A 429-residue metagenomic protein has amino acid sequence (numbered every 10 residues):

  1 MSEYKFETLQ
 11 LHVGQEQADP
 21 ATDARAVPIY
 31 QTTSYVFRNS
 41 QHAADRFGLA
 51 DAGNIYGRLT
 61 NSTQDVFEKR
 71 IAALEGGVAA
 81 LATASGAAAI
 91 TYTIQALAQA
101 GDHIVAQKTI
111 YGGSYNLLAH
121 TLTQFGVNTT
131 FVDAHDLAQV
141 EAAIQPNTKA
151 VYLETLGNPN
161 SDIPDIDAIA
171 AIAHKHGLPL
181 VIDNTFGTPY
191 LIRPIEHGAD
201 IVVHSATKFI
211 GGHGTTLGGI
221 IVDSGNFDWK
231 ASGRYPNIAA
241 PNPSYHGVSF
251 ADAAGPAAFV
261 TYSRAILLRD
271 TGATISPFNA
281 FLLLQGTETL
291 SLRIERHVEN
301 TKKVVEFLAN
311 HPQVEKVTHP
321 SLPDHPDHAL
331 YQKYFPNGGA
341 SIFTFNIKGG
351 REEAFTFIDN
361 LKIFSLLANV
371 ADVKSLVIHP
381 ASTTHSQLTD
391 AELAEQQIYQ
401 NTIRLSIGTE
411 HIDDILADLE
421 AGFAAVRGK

Functional and structural regions predicted by a protein language model:
M1-Y30, I221: Short conserved active-site loop signatures built around small residues
S2, G14-A18, A80-N310: Conserved PLP-enzyme active-site core in the AAT-like
N39-A88, G113-H120: Conserved N-terminal alpha-helix of the aminotransferase class I/II PLP-enzyme fold
G76, N147, Q313-K316, I363 (+1 more regions): Glycine-centered tight turns that cap/initiate beta-strands
A119, N128, P146, R293 (+2 more regions): PLP-dependent enzyme catalytic core of the Aspartate aminotransferase-like
L156, T185-G187, L322, K348 (+1 more regions): Active-site beta-loop-alpha junctions enriched in small/polar residues
V222, T344-N346, S406-G408: Short hydrophobic/aromatic beta-strand micro-patches that form the beta-sheet surface supporting nucleotide- or nucleic
T271-T274, F278-A280, Q285-T289, I294-R296 (+3 more regions): Conserved small-domain helix->loop->beta segment predominantly found in fold-type I
